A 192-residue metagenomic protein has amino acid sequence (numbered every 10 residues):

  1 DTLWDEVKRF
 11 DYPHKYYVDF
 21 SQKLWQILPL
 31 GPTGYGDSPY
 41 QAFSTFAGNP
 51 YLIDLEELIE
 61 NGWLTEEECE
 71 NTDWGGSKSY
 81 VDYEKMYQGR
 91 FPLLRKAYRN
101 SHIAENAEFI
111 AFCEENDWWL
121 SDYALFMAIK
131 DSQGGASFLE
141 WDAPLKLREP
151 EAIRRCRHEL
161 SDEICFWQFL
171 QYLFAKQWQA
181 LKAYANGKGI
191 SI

Functional and structural regions predicted by a protein language model:
D1-I192: Acidic/aromatic-lined carbohydrate-recognition and catalytic surfaces of CAZymes acting on diverse glycans
